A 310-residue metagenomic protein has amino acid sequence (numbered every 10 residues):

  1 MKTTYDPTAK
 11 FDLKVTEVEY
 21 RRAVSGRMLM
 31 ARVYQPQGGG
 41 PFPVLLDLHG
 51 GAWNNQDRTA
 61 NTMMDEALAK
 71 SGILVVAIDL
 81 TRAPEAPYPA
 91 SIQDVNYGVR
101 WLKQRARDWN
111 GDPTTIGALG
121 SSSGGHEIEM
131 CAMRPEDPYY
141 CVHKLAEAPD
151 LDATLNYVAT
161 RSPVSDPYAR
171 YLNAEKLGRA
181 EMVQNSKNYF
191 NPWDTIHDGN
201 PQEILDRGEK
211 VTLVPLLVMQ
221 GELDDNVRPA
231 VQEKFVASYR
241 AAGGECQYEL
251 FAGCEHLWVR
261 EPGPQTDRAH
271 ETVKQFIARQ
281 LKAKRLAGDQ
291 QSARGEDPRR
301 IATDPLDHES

Functional and structural regions predicted by a protein language model:
M1-G39: N-terminal cap/lid segment of alpha/beta-hydrolase-fold proteins
T4-K10, M133, D137-C141, L145 (+1 more regions): Mobile cap/lid helix-loop segments that gate and shape the active-site cleft of serine hydrolases
P41-G51: Short beta-strand element of the alpha/beta-hydrolase
T59-A77: Short amphipathic alpha-helix adjacent to the substrate-entry channel of hydrolases
A86-R107: Alpha/beta-hydrolase active-site loop
R100-N173: Primarily recognizes the serine-hydrolase "nucleophile elbow" in alpha/beta-hydrolase and SGNH/GDSL folds
T212, V218-Q220, D224: Short beta-strand/loop motif that positions the catalytic acidic residue of the alpha/beta-hydrolase fold
D225-K234: Conserved alpha/beta-hydrolase "acid-adjacent" motif
